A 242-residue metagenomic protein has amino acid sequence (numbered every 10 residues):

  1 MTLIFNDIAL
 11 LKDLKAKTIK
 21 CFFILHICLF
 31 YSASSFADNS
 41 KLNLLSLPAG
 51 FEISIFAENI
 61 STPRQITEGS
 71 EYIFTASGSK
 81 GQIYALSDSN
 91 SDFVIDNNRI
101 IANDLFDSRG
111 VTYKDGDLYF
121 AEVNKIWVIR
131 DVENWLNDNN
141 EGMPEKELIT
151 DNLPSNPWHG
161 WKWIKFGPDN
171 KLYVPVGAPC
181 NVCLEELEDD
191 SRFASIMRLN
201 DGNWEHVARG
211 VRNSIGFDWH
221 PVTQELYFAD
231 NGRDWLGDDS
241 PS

Functional and structural regions predicted by a protein language model:
M1-K17: N-terminal secretory signal peptides that target proteins for export/translocation
I24-L25, S35: Cleavable N-terminal signal peptides
A37-S242: Beta-propeller domains with acidic blade repeats across secreted/periplasmic ectodomains and cytosolic WD/CNH propellers
